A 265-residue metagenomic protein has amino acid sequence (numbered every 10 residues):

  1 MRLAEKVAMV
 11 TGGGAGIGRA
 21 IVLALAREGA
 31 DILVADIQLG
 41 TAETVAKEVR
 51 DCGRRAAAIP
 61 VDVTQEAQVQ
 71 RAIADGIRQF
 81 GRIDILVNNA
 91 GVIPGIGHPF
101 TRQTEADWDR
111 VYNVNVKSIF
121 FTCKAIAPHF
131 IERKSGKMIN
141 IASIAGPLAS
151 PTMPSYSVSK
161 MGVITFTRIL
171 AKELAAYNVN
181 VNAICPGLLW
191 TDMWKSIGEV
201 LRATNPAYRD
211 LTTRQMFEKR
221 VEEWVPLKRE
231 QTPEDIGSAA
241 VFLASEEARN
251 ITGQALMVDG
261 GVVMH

Functional and structural regions predicted by a protein language model:
L3-L33: Canonical Rossmann dinucleotide-binding motif of NAD(H)/NADP(H)-dependent dehydrogenases/reductases, specifically
V69, I96-F100, T104-D109, V221: Substrate-binding pocket helix/loop in short-chain dehydrogenase/reductase
I93, G97, L148, A240-V241 (+1 more regions): Short C-terminal tail/terminal secondary-structure segment of NAD(P)H-dependent dehydrogenase/reductase domains
T101-F120, S135, I139, V163: Catalytic Tyr-X3-Lys loop
C123, S159, T167: Active-site helix of classical SDR
P128, K172-A176, R249: Alpha-helical segment proximal to the catalytic Tyr-Lys
S143: Residue(s) in the substrate-gating loop at a strand-loop-helix junction that position the organic substrate next
A183, Y208-E247, I251, G260: C-terminal helical subdomain
